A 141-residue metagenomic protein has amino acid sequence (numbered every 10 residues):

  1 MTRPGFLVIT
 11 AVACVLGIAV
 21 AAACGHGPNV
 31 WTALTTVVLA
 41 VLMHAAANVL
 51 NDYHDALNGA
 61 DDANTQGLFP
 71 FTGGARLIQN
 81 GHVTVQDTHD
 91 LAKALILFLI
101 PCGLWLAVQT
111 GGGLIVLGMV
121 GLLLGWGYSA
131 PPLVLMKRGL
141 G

Functional and structural regions predicted by a protein language model:
M1-W31, T35: Topogenic membrane-insertion module of multi-pass membrane proteins
C14, A40, G67, I96 (+1 more regions): Residue-level recognition of pore/gate-forming positions within transmembrane alpha-helices of multi-pass
G17, A21, G25, A47-N51 (+2 more regions): Membrane-water interface at transmembrane helix exits
A22-L50, V116-W126: Membrane-embedded alpha-helical segments that form the functional core of polytopic membrane enzymes, especially those
C24, H54-N58, G111-L114, V134: Membrane-interfacial segments
P28-W31, A60, V85-Q86, G112-G113: Membrane-helix interface segments
A47-L95: Aspartate-rich (DDxxD/NDxxD/DxxxD) Mg2+/diphosphate-binding motifs and their adjoining helix-loop segments
G74-G141: Intramembrane alpha-helical segments
